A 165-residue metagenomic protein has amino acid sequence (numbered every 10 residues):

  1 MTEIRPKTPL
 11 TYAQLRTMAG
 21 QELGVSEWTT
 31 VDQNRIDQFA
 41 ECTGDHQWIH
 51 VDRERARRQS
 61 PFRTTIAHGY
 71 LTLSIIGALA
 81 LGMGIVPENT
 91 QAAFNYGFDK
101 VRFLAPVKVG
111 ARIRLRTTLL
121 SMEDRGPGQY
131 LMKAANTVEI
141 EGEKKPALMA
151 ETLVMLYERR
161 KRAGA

Functional and structural regions predicted by a protein language model:
M1-M18, P106-A165: HotDog/MaoC-like acyl-thioester-processing domains
T2-A67: Catalytic strand-loop segment that frames the active site of acyl-thioester-processing enzymes
G24, W28-T30, R102, L153-M155: Generic structural detector for well-ordered beta-strands
E27, R35, D45, T90-D99 (+2 more regions): A generic structural signal for short beta-strands and their flanking turns/coil linkers
D37-A40, L73-G77: Predominant activation on well-ordered alpha-helical scaffold segments within soluble catalytic domains
S60-A67, S74, A78-R116: Hydrophobic beta-strand-centered segment that forms part of the acyl-chain substrate-binding groove
